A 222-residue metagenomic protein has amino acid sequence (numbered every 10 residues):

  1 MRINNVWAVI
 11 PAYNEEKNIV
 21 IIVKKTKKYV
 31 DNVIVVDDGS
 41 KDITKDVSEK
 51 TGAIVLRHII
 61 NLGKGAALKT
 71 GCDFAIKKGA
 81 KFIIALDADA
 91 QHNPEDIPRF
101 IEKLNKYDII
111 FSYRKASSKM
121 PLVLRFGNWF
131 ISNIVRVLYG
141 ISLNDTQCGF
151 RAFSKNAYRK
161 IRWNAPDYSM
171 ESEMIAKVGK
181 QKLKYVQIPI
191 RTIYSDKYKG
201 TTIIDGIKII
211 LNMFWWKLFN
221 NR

Functional and structural regions predicted by a protein language model:
N5-W7, E173: Cell-envelope/extracellular polymer assembly enzymes that use nucleotide-activated donors
W7-P11, I34, R57: Short hydrophobic beta-strand elements that form part of the catalytic alpha/beta core underpinning NDP-sugar/donor
Y13-K28: Short, well-formed alpha-helical segments that are part of the catalytic scaffolds of diverse glycosyltransferases
K17-I21, D42-T51: Acidic helix N-cap motif at the loop->helix transition within catalytic regions of sugar-transfer enzymes
D37-K45, A90: A conserved acidic beta->alpha catalytic loop
I60-K77, F82, P94-Y168, Y194-R222: Acceptor/aglycone-binding surface of glycosyltransferases and processive sugar-polymer synthases
S142, N164-P166, I175-I193: Catalytic donor-sugar/metal-binding loop of nucleotide-sugar-dependent glycosyltransferases
